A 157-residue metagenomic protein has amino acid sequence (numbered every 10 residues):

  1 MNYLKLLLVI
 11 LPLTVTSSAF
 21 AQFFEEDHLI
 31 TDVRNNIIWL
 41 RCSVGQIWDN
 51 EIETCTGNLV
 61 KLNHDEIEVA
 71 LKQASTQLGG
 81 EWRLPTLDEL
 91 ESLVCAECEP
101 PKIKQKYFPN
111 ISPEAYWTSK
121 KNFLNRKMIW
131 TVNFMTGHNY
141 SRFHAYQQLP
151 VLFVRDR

Functional and structural regions predicted by a protein language model:
M1-L8: Bacterial N-terminal signal peptides that target proteins for export
H28, V33-R83, L87-L90, V94-A96: Short aromatic-cysteine micro-motif
N36-W39, W117-T118, F153: Bulky hydrophobic/aromatic "packing anchor" residues in well-ordered structure
E68-E81, L87-F134, R142, D156: An exposed tryptophan-centered "aromatic clamp" motif
N139-A145: Short, exposed beta-strand-loop hairpins at the edges of beta-sheets in extracellular/periplasmic proteins
Q148-D156: Short, low-complexity, Pro/Ser/Thr/Gly-rich segments in the mature regions of secreted, periplasmic
